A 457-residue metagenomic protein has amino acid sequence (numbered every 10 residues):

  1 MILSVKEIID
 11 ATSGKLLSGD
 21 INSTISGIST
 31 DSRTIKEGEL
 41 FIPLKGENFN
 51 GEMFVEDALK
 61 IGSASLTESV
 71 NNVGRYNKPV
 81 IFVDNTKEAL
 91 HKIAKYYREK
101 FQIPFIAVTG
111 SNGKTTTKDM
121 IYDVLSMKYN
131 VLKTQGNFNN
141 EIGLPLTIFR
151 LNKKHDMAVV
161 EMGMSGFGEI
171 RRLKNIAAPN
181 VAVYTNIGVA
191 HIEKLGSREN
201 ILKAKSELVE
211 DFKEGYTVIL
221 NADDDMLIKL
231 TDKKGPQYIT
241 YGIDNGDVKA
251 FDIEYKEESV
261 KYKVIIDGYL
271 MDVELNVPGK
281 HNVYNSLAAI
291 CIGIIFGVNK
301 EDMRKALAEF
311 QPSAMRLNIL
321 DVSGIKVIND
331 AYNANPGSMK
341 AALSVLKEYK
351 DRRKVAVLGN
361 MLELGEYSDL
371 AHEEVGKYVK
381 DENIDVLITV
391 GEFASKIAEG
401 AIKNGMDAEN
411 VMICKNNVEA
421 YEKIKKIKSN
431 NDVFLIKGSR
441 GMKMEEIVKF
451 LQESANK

Functional and structural regions predicted by a protein language model:
M1-L90, P278, Y349, K377-Y378 (+2 more regions): N-terminal leader/targeting and accessory segments in enzymes
I8, E39, A58, I93 (+13 more regions): Residue-level signal for inorganic ion chemistry
I9-D10, E88-A222, M226-P236, G293 (+2 more regions): Phosphate-binding loop of NTP-binding sites
A11, N71-Y76, V183-K326, D351-R352 (+3 more regions): Acidic, Mg2+-coordinating active-site environments of NTP-dependent enzymes
E37-I42, V131, L146-A158, S323 (+1 more regions): Mobile, glycine- and charge-enriched loop segments and immediately flanking short secondary-structure elements within
N48, S313, A331, N335-M406 (+1 more regions): Active-site beta-alpha connecting loops in nucleotide-dependent enzymes
V80-N85, N410-A420: Short acidic-hydrophobic, aromatic-tinged amphipathic segments that line or gate anion-handling sites
V108, A314-R316, V433, G441 (+1 more regions): ATP-dependent carboxylate/acyl-activation modules
